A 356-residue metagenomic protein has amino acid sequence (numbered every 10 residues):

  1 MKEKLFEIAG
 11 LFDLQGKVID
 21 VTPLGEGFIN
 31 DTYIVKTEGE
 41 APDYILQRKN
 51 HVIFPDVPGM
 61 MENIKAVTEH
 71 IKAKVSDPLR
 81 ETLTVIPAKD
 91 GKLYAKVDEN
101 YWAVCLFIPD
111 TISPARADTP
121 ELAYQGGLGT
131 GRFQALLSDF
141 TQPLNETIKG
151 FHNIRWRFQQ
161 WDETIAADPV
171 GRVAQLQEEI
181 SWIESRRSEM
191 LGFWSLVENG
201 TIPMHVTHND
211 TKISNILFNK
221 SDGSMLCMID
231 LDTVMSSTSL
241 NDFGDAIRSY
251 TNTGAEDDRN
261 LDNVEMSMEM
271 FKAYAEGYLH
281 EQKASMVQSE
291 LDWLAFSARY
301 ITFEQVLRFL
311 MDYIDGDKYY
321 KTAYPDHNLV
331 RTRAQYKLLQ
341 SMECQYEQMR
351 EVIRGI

Functional and structural regions predicted by a protein language model:
M1-T22: Juxta-kinase regulatory segment immediately upstream of eukaryotic protein kinase catalytic domains
Q15, T22-E26, Q47-P58, I112-Y124 (+6 more regions): ATP-dependent phospho-/nucleotidyl transfer catalytic cores
V21-L24, F28-Y44, R48-E163, S239 (+5 more regions): Conserved ATP-binding subdomain of kinase catalytic cores across diverse folds
I229-V234: Activation of the activation-loop gatekeeper triad in protein kinase-fold domains
S236, L240-A284, Y300-Y319: Active-site activation/catalytic loop segments of kinase-like enzymes and analogous catalytic loops in related
M286-A298: All-alpha amphipathic helical-bundle segments outside canonical DNA-binding/catalytic cores that form hydrophobic
M342-Q345: Long, compositionally biased intrinsically disordered regions
